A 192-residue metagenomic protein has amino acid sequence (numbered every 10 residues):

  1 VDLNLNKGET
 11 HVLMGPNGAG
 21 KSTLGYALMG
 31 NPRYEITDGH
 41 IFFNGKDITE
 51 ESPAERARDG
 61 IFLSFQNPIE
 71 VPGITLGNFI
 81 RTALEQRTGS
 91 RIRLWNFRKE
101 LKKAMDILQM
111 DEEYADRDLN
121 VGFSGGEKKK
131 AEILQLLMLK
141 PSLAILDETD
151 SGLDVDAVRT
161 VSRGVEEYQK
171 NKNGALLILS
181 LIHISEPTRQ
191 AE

Functional and structural regions predicted by a protein language model:
M14-A19: The feature captures the beta-strand-to-loop junction immediately N-terminal to the Walker
L24, E132-I133: Hydrophobic anchor residue at the start of the ABC signature
H40-R56, N120: ABC ATPase NBD Q-loop/coupling interface
N67, G73-T88, F97-E100, R189: Q-loop/switch helix immediately C-terminal to the Walker
L136-L137: ABC ATPase C-loop
I145-T149, D156: Walker B catalytic motif
V158-K172: Helical segment within the ABC ATPase nucleotide-binding domain
I182-E192: Single conserved hydrophobic/aromatic residue that forms the stacking wall/gate of nucleotide- or nucleobase-binding
